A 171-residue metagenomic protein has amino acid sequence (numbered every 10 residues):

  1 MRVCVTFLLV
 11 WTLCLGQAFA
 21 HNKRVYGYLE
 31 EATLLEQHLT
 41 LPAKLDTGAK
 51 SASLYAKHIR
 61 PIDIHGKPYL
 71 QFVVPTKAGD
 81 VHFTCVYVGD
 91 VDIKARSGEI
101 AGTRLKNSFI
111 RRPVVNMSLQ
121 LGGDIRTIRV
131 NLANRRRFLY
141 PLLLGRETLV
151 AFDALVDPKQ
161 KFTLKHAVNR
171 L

Functional and structural regions predicted by a protein language model:
V5-L15: Bacterial N-terminal signal peptides
F19-L171: Pepsin/retropepsin-fold aspartyl endopeptidases
